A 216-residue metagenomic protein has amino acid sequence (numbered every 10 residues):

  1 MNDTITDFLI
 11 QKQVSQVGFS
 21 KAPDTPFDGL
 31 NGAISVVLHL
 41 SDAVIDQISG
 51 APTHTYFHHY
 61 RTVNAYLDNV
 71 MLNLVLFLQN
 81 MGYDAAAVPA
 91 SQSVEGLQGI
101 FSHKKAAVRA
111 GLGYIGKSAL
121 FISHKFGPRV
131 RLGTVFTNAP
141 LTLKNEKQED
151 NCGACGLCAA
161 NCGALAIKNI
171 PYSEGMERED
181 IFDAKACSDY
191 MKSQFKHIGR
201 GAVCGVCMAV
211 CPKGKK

Functional and structural regions predicted by a protein language model:
M1-N69: Non-catalytic, usually N-terminal nucleic-acid engagement modules in DNA/RNA processing proteins
V63-K216: Catalytic cores of enzyme domains
